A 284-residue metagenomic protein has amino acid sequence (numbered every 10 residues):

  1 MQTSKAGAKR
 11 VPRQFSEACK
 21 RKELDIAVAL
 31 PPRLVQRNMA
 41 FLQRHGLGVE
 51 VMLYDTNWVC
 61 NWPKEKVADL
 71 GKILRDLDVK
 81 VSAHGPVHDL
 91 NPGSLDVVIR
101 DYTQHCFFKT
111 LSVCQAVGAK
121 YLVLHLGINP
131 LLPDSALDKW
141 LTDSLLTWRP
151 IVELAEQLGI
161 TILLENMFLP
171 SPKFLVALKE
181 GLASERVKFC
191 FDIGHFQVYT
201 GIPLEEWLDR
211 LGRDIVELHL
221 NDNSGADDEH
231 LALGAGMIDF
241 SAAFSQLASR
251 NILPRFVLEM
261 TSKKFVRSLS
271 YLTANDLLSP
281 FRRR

Functional and structural regions predicted by a protein language model:
M1-K109, Q115, S279-R284: N-terminal pre-domain/capping segments
Q2-E23, Q36-Q43, G93, P172-F191 (+1 more regions): Histidine-acidic metal/acid-base catalytic patches
G7-F15, P92-K188: Active-site acidic/histidine proton-transfer and metal-coordination neighborhood in alpha/beta enzyme cores
L24-L30, V49-V51, V81-G85, L122-L124 (+4 more regions): Hydrophobic faces of well-ordered beta-strands that scaffold small-molecule active sites in alpha/beta enzyme cores
A29-R33, M52-T56, P86-H88, G127-N129 (+4 more regions): Active-site beta-loop-alpha junctions enriched in small/polar residues
H45, D76-L77, V117, Q157-L158 (+2 more regions): Helix C-cap/helix->beta junction micro-motif
P63-D69, I99-F107, L137-W148, G201-R210 (+1 more regions): Charged helix-capping and loop-helix junction motifs
L70-H88, D143-Q157, F240-A243: Alpha-helix-loop-beta-strand connector modules within alpha/beta enzyme cores
